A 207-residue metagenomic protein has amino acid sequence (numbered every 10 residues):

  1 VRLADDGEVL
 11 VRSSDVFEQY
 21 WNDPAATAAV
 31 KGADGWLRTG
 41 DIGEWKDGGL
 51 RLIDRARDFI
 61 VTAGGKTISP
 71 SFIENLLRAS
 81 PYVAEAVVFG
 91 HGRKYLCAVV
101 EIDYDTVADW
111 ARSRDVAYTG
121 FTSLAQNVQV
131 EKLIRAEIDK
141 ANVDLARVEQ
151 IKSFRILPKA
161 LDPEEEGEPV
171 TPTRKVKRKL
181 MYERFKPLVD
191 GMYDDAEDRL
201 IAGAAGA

Functional and structural regions predicted by a protein language model:
V1, G48, L77, A98: Residue-level signal for inorganic ion chemistry
R2-T62: Conserved ATP-binding/catalytic segment of the ANL
V16, G49-R78, V107-V128, V148-E149 (+2 more regions): Adenylate-forming
E18-A25, D105-S113, E168: Cytochrome P450 core scaffold surrounding the K-helix E-X-X-R motif and the conserved "meander" helix-loop region
D34, S80, L145: Acidic-histidine catalytic/liganding microenvironments
I42, S80-T106, N142: C-terminal boundary motif of the adenylate-forming
R55, H91-Y95, E149-I151: Short Gly/Ser/Thr- and Asp/Glu-enriched loop/turn motifs at secondary-structure junctions
E85, D139-A207: Conserved C-terminal "lid"/linker of ANL adenylate-forming enzymes
